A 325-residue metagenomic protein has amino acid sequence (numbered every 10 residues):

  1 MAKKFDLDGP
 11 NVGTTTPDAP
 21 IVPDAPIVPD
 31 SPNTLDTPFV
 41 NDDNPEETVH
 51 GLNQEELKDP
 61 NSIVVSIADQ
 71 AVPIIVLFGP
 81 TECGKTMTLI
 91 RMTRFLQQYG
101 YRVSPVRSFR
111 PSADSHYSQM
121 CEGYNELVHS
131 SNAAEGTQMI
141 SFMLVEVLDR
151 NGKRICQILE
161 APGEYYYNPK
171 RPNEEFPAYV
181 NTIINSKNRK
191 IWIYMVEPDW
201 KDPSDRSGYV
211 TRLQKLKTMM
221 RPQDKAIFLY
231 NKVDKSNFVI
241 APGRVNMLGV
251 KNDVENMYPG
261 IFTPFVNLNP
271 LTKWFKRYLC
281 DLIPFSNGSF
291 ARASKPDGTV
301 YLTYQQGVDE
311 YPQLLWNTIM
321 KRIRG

Functional and structural regions predicted by a protein language model:
M1-E82: Short, flexible boundary segments at extreme N-termini or domain junctions of P-loop NTPases and their
K4, A178-P198, S204-G325: Conserved GTP-binding G-domain of TRAFAC-class P-loop NTPases and closely related GTPase folds
G9, H50-G136, G152-K153: Conserved G1/Walker A P-loop phosphate-binding module
T15, T86, N231: Ser/Thr-centric signal marking residues that sit in or immediately flank functional binding/regulatory motifs
V72-I74, F142, K225, L279-C280: Extracellular structured ligand-interaction cores
G79-T81, D149, P162-Y165, S286-S289: Short, flexible loop/turn elements at secondary-structure junctions
G136-R189, W200-R212: Switch II of P-loop NTPase G domains
